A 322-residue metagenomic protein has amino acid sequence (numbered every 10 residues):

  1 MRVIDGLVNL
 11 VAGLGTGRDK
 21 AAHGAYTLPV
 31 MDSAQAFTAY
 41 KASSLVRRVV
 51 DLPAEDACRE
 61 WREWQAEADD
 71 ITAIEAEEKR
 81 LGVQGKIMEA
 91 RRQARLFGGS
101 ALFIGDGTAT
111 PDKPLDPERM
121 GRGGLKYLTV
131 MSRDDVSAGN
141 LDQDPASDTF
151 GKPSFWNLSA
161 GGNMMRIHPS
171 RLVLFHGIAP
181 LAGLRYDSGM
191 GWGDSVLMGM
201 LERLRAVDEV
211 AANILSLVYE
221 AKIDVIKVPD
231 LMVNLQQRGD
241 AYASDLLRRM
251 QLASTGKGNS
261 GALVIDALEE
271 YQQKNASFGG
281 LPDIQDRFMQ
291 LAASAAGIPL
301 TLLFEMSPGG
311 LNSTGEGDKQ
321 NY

Functional and structural regions predicted by a protein language model:
M1-E63: N-terminal-proximal low-complexity accessory segments that begin disordered and transition into the first
L10, L52, A76-L81, Q93 (+4 more regions): Residues that form generic nucleotide/phosphate-binding pockets
A34, I71-E77, L197-M200, Q236: N-terminal start-of-chain detector that recognizes signal peptides and the immediate post-cleavage beginning
Y40-G189: Structured, mid-chain assembly/scaffold modules that mediate subunit interfaces within large macromolecular complexes
R171-N321: Extended, charged amphipathic alpha-helical segments
